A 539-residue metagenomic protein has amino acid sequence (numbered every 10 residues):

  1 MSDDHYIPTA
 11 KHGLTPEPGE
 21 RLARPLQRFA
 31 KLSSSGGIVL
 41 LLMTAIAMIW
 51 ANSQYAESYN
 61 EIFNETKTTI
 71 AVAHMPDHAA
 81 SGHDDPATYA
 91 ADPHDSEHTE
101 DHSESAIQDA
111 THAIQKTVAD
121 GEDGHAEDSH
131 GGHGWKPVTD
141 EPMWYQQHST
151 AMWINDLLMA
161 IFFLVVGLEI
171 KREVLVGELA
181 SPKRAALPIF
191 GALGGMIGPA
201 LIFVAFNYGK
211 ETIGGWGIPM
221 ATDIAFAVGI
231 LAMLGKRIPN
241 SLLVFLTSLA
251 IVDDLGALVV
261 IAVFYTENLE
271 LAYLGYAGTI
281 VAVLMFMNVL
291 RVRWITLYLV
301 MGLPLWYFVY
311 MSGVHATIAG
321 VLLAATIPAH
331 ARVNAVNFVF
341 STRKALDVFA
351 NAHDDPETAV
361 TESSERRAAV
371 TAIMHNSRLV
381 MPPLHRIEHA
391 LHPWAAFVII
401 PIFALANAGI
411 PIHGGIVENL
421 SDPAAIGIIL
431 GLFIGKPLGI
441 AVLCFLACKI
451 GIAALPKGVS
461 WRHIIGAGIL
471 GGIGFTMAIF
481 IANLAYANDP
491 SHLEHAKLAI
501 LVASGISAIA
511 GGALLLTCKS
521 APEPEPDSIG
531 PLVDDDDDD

Functional and structural regions predicted by a protein language model:
D3-L32, M48-N52, N288, W294-M301 (+2 more regions): Predominantly late transmembrane helices and immediately cytosolic-facing juxtamembrane segments
A23-Q27, L164-A180, V228-P239, A282-R293 (+3 more regions): C-terminal ends of transmembrane helices
V39-N52, F162-L168, G198-F203, I280-F286 (+4 more regions): Hydrophobic core segments of alpha-helical transmembrane domains in multi-pass membrane transport and ion-translocation
W50-I62, H74-A79, V165-A180, I197-G217: Transmembrane alpha-helix boundary signature
A56-H148, S341-A369: Low-complexity, proline/glycine-enriched hydrophobic segments characteristic of transmembrane helices
M152-F163, E211-A225, T266-T279, T317 (+1 more regions): Structural signature of hydrophobic alpha-helical transmembrane segments
E173-A200, E270-T279, I412-G435, W461 (+2 more regions): Entry/N-cap segments of selected transmembrane alpha helices and their immediately preceding amphipathic helices
L231-D347: Functional cores that coordinate and move charged inorganic groups
